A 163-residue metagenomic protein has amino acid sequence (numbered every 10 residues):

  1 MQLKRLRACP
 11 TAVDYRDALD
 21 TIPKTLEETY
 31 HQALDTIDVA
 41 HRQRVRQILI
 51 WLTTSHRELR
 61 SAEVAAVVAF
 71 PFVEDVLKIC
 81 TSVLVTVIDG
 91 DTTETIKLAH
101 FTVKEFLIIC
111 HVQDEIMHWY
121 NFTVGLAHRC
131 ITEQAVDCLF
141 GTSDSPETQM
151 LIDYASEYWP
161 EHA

Functional and structural regions predicted by a protein language model:
M1-A163: Leucine/isoleucine-rich amphipathic helices and adjacent mixed helix/strand linkers that form non-membrane
